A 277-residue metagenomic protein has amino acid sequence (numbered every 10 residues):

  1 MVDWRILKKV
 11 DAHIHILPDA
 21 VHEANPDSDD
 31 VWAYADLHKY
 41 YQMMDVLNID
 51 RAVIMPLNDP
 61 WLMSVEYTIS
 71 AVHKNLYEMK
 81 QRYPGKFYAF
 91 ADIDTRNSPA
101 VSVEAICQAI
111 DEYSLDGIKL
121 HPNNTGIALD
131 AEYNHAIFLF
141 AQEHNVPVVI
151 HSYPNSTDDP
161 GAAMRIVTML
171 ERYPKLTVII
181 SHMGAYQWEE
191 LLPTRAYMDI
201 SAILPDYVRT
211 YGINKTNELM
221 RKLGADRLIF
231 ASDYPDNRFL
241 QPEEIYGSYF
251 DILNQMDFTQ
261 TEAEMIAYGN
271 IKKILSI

Functional and structural regions predicted by a protein language model:
M1-L17, V21-R51, G224-R227, Q241-I277: Mid-to-C-terminal alpha-helical segments outside catalytic/metal-binding sites
H13, M44, L76, A109 (+7 more regions): Conserved, mostly hydrophobic/aromatic
I14-I16, P56-L57, A91-T95, K119-P122 (+4 more regions): A cross-domain feature marking catalytic cores of carbohydrate-active enzymes and several ubiquitous metabolic/repair
L17-A20, D59-L62, T95-S98, T125 (+4 more regions): Active-site environment of divalent metal-dependent phosphoester hydrolases
D27, V31-S64, K86-D94, D116-G117 (+1 more regions): Divalent metal-dependent hydrolysis catalytic cores, especially in the metallo-beta-lactamase
Y34-M44, N97-I110, K215: Short, acidic/polar
E66-V149, N155-S156, L204-D206: Active-site gating/metal-coordination segments in enzymes
D116-G117, A131-I229: Catalytic pocket-lining loop regions of alpha/beta-barrel enzymes, especially the amidohydrolase/enolase/GH5 lineages
